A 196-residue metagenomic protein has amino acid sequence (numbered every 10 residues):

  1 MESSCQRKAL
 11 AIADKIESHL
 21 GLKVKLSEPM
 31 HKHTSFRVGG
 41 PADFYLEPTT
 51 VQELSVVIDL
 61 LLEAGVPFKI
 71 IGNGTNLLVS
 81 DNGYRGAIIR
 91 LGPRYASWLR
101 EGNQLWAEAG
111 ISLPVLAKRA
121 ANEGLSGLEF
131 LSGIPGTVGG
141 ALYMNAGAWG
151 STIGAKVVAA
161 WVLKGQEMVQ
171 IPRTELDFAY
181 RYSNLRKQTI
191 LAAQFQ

Functional and structural regions predicted by a protein language model:
E2-V138: Anion-binding (especially nucleotide phosphate/pyrophosphate-binding) glycine-rich loop and adjoining beta-alpha core
G40, L46-V51, L78-A96, Y143-P172 (+1 more regions): Structural signature of FAD isoalloxazine-binding scaffolds in flavoprotein oxidoreductases
S126, K156, T174-L176: Short beta-strand or tight-loop elements that sit immediately N-terminal to catalytic metal-binding acidic residues
E175-N184: Flexible, small-/acidic-enriched active-site or ligand-binding loops
F195-Q196: Active-site rim beta-loop-alpha module in soluble metabolic enzymes
